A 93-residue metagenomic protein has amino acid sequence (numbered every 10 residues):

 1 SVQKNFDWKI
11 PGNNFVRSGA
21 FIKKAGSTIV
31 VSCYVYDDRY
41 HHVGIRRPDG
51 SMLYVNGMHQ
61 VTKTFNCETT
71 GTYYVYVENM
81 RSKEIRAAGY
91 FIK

Functional and structural regions predicted by a protein language model:
S1-F21: Transition segment at domain starts
V16-G19, N56, A87-A88: Short Trp-Ser/Thr-centered turn/loop motifs at beta-strand boundaries
G26-I29, C67-K83: Noncatalytic modules at the cell exterior or secretory-pathway interfaces, chiefly beta-strand-rich lectin/adhesion
V31-V35: Aromatic/hydrophobic beta-strand junction motif of beta-rich domains
D38-M52: Short, surface-exposed beta-strand/strand-loop-strand elements in extracellular ectodomains
H41, R81-K93: Edge beta-strands of jelly-roll/beta-sandwich modules across compartments, strongly enriched in secreted/luminal
L53-H59: Short beta-strand segments within Ig-like beta-sandwich modules, predominantly Fibronectin type-III
V61-F65: Short strand-edge motifs at loop-to-beta-strand transitions and within beta-strands of extracellular beta-rich domains
